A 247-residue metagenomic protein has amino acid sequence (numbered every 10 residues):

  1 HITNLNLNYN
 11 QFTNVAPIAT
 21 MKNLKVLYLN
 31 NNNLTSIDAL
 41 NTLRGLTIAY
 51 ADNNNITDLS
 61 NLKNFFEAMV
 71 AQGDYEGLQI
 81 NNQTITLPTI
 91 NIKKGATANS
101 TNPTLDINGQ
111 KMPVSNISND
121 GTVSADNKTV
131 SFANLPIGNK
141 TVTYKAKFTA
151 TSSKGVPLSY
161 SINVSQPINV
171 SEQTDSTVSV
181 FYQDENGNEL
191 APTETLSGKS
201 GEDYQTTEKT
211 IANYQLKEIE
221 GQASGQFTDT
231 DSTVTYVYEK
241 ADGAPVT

Functional and structural regions predicted by a protein language model:
T3-L7, K25-L29, A49-A51, A71-G73 (+1 more regions): Conserved hydrophobic beta-strand positions in leucine-rich repeat
T13, L34-T35, I56-T57, T86: Leucine-rich repeat
V15-I18, I37-L40, L59-L62: Canonical leucine-rich repeat
N23, R44-T47, N64-E67: Short "repeat-start/strand-capping" segments in structured domains, especially the N-termini of parallel beta-helix
N53-N55, K93: Extracellular/luminal ectodomains of secreted and membrane glycoproteins with large N-terminal domains
F65-Q173: N-terminal capping/linker segments that flank leucine-rich repeat
L135-G138, S171-T247: Extracellular modular ligand-binding repeats in secreted and cell-surface proteins
